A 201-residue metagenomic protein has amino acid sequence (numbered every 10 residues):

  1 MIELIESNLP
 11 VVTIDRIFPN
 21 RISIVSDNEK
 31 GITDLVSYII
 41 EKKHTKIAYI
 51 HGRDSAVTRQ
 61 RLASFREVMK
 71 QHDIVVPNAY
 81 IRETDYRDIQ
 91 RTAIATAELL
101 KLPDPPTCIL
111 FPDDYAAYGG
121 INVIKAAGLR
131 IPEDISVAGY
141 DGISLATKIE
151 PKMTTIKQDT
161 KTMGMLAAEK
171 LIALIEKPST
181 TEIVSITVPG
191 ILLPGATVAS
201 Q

Functional and structural regions predicted by a protein language model:
I5-Q201: Bacterial carbohydrate/catabolite-sensing allosteric modules
